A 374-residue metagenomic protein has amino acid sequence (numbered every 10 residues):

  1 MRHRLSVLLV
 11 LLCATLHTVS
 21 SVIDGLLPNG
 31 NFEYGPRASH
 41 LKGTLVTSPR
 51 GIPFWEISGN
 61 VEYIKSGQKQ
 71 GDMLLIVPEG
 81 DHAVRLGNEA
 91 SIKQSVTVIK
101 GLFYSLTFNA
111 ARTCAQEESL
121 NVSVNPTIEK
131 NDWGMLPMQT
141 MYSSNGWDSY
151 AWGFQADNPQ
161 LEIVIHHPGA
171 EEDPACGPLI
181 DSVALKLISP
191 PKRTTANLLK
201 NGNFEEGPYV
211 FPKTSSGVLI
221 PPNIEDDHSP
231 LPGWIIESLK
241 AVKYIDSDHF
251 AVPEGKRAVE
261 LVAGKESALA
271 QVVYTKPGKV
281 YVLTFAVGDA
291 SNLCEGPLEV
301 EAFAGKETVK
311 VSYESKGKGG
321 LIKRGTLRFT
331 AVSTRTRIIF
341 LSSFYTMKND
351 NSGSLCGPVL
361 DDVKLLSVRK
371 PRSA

Functional and structural regions predicted by a protein language model:
R2-F103, T107-A304, T308, S312-A374: Aromatic (Trp/Tyr/Phe) and Gly/Pro-enriched flexible surface segments
